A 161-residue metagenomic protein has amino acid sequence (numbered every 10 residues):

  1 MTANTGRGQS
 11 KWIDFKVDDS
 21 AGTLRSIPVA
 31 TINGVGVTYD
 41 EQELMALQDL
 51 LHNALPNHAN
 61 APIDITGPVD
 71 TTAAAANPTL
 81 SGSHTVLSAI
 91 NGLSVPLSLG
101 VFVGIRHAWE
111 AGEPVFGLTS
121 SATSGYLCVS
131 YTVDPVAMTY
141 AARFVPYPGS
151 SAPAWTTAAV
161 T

Functional and structural regions predicted by a protein language model:
M1-N4, A137-T161: Protruding loop/beta-arch "assembly-hinge" segments enriched in small, turn-prone residues
T2-A75, E113-R143: Solvent-exposed edge beta-strands and adjacent loop segments that serve as assembly or binding interfaces
V29, L97, V115, Y147-G149 (+1 more regions): Generic low-complexity segments that are intrinsically disordered, proline-rich and/or Lys/Arg-biased
N77-A122: Short, acidic/charged, Gly/Pro-enriched secondary-structure junctions
